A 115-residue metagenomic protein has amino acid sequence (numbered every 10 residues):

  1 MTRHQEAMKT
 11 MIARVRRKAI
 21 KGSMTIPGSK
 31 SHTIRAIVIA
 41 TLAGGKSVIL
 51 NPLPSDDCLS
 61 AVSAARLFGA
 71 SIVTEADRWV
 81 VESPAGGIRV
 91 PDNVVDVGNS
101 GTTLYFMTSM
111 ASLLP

Functional and structural regions predicted by a protein language model:
T2-P115: Short, structured segments at the rim of ligand-binding sites
